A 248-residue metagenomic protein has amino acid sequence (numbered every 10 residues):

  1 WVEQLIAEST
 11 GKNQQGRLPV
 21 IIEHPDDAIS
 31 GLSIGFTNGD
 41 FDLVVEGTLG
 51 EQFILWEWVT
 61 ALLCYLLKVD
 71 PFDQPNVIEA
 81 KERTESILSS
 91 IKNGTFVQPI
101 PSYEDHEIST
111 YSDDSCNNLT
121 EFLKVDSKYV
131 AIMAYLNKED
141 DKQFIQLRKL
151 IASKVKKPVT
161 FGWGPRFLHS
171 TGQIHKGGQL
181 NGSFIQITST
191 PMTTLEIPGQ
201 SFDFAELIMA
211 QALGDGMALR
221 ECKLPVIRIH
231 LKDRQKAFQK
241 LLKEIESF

Functional and structural regions predicted by a protein language model:
W1-F248: A SIS-like phosphosugar-recognition module
